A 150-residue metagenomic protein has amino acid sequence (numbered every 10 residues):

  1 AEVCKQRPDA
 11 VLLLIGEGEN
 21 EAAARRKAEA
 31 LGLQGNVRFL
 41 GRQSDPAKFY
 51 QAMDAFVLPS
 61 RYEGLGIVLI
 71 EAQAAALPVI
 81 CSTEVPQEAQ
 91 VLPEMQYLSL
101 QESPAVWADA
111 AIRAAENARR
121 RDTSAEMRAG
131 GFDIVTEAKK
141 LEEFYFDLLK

Functional and structural regions predicted by a protein language model:
A1-R38, K150: A conserved nucleotide-sugar
R42, R61: Aromatic "clamp/platform" in nucleotide-sugar-dependent glycosyltransferases that forms part of the donor/acceptor
A47, L65-G66, I70-A74, E88: Short alpha-helical segment that forms part of, or immediately flanks, the ligand-binding pocket in carbohydrate-active
M53: An anion/phosphate-binding loop that grips the pyrophosphate of nucleotide cofactors and donors
F56-V57: A short hydrophobic beta-strand element within the catalytic core of glycosyltransferases that build diverse glycans
P78-S82, Q87: Short hydrophobic beta-strand element within catalytic cores of glycosyltransferases and related nucleotide-activated
E88-N117: Change "using UDP/GDP/dTDP sugars" to "using nucleotide sugars
R119-K150: A charged, aromatic-enriched C-terminal amphipathic alpha-helix characteristic of glycosyltransferases across folds
